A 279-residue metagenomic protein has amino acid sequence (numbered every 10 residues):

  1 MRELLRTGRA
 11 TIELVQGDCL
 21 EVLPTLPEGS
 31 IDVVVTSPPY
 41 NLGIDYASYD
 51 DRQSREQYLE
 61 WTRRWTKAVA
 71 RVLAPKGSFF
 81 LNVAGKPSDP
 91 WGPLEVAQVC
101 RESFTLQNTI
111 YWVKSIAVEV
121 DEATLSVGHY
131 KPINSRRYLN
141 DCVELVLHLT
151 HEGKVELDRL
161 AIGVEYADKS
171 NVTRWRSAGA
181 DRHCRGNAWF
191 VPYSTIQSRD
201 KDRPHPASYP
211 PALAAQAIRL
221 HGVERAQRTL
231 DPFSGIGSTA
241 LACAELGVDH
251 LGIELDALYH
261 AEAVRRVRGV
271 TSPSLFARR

Functional and structural regions predicted by a protein language model:
M1-R9, V264-R278: Short, conserved SAM-binding/catalytic segment of Class I S-adenosyl-L-methionine-dependent methyltransferases
R2-E262: Core catalytic lobe of class I
R159-G163, S274-R279: Short, flexible loop/turn segments with low-complexity composition
